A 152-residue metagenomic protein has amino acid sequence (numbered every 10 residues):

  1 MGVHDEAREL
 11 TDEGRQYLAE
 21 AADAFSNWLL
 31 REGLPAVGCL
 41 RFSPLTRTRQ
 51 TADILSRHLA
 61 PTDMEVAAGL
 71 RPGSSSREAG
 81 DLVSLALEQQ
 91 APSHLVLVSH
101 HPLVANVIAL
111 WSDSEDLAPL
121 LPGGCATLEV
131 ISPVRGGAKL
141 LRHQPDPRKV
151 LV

Functional and structural regions predicted by a protein language model:
M1-A68, S74, L117-A118, G123: Active-site-proximal alpha-helix that buttresses catalytic centers in soluble enzyme cores
A24, I54-H58, L85, L110-S114 (+1 more regions): Active-site catalytic microenvironments for nucleophilic, acid-base chemistry
G38, A91-S99, L103: Generic beta-sheet signal
T48-R49, L103-A105: Short, active-site-adjacent cap segments at secondary-structure transitions
T51-L55, A79, V107-I108: Hydrophobic packing residues within well-ordered alpha-helices of enzyme cores
A67-G69, H143-Q144: Conserved beta-strand termini and adjacent loop/short-helix elements that scaffold enzyme active sites in alpha/beta
R71-L87: Short phosphate-binding loop-to-helix
S112-L151: Domain-level recognition of soluble alpha/beta enzyme cores, biased toward histidine phosphatases/phosphomutases
